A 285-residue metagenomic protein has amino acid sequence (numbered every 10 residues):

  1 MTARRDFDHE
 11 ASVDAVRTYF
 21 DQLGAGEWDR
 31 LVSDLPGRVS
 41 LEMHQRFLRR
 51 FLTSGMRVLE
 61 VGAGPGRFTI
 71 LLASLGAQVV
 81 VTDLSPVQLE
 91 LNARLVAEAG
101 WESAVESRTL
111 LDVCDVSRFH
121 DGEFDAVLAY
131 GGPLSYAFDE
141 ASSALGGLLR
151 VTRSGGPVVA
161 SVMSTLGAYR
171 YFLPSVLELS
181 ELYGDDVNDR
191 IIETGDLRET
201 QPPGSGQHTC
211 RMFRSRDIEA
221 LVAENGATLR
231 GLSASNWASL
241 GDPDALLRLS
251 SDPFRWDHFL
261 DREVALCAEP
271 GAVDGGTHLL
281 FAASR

Functional and structural regions predicted by a protein language model:
T2-S54, R67, L71: Conserved class I S-adenosyl-L-methionine
G62-G64: Class I SAM-dependent methyltransferase "Motif I" SAM/SAH-binding loop
L71-D115: Class I SAM-dependent methyltransferase SAM/SAH-binding core
S117-V127: A short acidic, Gly/Pro-enriched loop at the edge of an enzyme's catalytic core that lines a small-molecule cofactor
S142-S154: A short glycine-rich, Lys/Arg-flanked "PGG" loop and its adjoining helix->strand segment in the class I
V158-I191: Conserved class I S-adenosyl-L-methionine
T209-G226: Short alpha-helix
A220, G231-R285: A C-terminal cap/extension of S-adenosyl-L-methionine-dependent methyltransferases that defines the acceptor-substrate
